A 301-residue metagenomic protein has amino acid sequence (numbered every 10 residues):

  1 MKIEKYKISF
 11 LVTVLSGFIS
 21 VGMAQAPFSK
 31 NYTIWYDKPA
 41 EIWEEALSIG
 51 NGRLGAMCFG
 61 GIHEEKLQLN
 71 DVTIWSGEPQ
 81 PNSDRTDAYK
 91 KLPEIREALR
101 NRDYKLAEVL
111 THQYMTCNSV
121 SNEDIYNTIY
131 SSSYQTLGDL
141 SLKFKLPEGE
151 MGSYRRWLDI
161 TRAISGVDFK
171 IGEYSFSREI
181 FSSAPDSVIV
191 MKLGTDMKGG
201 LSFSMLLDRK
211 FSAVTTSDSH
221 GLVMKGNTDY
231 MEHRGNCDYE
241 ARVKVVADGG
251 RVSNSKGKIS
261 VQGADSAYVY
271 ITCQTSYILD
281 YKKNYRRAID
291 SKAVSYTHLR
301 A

Functional and structural regions predicted by a protein language model:
M1-Q25: Bacterial Sec-dependent N-terminal signal peptides
Q25-R300: Aromatic-residue-lined binding/catalytic grooves and analogous aromatic/hydrophobic interfacial grooves in multimeric
